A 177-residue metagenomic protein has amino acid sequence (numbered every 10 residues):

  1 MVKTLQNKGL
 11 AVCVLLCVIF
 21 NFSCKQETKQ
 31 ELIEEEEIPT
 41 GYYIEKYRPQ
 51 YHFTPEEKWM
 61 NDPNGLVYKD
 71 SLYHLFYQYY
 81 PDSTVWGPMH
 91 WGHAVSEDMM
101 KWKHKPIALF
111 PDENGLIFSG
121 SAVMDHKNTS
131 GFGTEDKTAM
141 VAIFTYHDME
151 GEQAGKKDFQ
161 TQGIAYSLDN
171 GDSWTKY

Functional and structural regions predicted by a protein language model:
M1-L32, E36: Bacterial Sec-dependent N-terminal signal peptides
C24-Y177: Beta-rich carbohydrate-recognition and catalytic domains
